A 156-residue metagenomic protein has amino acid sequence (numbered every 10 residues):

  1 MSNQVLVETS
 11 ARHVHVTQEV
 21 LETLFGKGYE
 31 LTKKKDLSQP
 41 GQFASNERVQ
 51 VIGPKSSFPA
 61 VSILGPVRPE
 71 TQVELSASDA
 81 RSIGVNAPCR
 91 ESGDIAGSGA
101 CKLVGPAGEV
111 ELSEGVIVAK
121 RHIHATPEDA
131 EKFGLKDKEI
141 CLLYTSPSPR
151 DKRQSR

Functional and structural regions predicted by a protein language model:
S2-Y29: N-terminal, positively charged regions that mediate nucleic acid binding
V7, L142-L143: A short beta-strand micro-motif
V14, G28-Y29, G41-N46, I52-F133 (+2 more regions): Conserved mixed alpha/beta catalytic, RNA-binding, or beta-rich assembly cores of soluble enzyme, regulatory
G26, L135, D151: Residue-level marker of positions within ordered structural domains that often coincide with functionally constrained
L31-K34: Flexible, glycine/charged-enriched surface loops at secondary-structure junctions
Y144-D151: Conserved small/polar residues in nucleotide/adenosyl-binding loops
